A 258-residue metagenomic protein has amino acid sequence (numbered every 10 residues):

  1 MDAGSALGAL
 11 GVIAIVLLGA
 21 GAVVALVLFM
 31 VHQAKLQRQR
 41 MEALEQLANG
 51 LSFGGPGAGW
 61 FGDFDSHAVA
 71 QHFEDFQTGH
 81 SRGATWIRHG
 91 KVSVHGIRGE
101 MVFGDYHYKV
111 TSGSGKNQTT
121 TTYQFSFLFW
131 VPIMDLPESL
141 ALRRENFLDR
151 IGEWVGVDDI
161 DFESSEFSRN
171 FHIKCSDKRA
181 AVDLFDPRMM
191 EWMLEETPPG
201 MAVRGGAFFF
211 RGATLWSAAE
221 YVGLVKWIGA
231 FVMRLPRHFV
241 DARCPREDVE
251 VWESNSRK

Functional and structural regions predicted by a protein language model:
M1-V16: Feature marks short, highly hydrophobic, charge-poor N-terminal signal-anchor/signal peptide-like helices that anchor
A14-V24: Core hydrophobic alpha-helical transmembrane segments of single-pass membrane proteins
A22-G50: Transmembrane-cytosolic junction motif
E42-K258: Charged, low-complexity intrinsically disordered regions
